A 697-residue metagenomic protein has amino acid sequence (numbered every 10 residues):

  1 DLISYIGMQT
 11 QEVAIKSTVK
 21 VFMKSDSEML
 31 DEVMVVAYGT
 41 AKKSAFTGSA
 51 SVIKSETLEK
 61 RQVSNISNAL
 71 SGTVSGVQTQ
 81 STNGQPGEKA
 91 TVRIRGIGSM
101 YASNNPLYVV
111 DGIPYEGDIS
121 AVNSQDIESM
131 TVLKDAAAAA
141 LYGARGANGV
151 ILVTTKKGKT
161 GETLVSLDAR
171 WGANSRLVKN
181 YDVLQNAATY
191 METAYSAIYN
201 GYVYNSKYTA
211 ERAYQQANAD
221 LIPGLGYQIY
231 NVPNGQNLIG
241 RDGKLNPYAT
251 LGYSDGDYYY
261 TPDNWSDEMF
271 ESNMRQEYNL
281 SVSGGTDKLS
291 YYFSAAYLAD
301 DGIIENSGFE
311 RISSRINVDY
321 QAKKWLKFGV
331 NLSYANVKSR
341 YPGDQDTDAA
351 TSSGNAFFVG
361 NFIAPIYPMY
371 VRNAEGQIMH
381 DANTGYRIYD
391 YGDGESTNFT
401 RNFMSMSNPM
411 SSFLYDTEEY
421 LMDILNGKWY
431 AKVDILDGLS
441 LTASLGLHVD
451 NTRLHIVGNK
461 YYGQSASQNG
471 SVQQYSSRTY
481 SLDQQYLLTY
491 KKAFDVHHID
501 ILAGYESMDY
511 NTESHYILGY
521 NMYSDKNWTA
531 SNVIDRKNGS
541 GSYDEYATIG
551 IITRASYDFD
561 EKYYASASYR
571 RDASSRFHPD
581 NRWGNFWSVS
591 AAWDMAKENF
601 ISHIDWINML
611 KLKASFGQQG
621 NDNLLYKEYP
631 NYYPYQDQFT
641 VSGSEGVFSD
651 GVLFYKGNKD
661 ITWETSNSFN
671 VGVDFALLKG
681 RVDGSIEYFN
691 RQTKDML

Functional and structural regions predicted by a protein language model:
D1-R315, Y320-K323, K327-N331, A335 (+3 more regions): Short, small/polar-rich motifs associated with maturation and membrane association, primarily at protein termini
K20-M29, S49, P86, L107-V109 (+8 more regions): Short, mixed-charge, low-aromatic patches
L58-V63, N104-N105, R311, N317-L326 (+3 more regions): Extracellular/periplasmic, surface-exposed regions of secreted and cell-surface proteins
L70, S75, F362-I366, D437 (+1 more regions): Proline-centered flexible-loop/turn and helix-kink motifs
I113, A136, A296, Y461 (+2 more regions): Anionic group-transfer/hydrolysis microenvironments
R176-V178, D255-A296, D300-S307, S313-R401 (+6 more regions): Flexible loop and strand-edge segments within Gram-negative outer membrane beta-barrel domains
N180, L184-L245, A335-N398, S514-L518 (+2 more regions): A surface-exposed, glycine/aromatic-enriched loop/edge motif typical of exported proteins
